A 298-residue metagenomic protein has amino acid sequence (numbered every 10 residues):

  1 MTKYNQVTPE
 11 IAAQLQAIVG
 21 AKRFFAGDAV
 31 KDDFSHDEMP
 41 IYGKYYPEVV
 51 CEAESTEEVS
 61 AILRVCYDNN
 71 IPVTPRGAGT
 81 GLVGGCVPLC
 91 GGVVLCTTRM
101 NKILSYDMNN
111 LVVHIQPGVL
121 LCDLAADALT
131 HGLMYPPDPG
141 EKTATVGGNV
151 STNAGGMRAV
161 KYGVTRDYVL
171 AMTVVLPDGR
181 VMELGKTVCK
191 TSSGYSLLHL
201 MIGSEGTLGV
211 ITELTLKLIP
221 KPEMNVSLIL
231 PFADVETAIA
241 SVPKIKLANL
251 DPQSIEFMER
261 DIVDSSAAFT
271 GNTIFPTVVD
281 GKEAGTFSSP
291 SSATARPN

Functional and structural regions predicted by a protein language model:
M1-R64, G81-L111, I262-T277: N-terminal flexible segment immediately upstream of the FAD-binding catalytic core in FAD-dependent oxidoreductases
T2-Q6, P231-E236, A293-T294: Short, surface-exposed ligand-recognition loops at beta-strand->loop->(often short) alpha-helix junctions that present
I11-L15, C66, S241-K246, N298: Short amphipathic alpha-helices in soluble, non-transmembrane regions that often serve as interface/regulatory elements
Y45-V73, V112, G156, R180 (+3 more regions): Soluble FAD-dependent oxygen oxidases
E58-A61, D123, T237-A240, A295-N298: Short, conserved charged micro-motifs
P75-G79, C86, T97, P117 (+1 more regions): Glycine-rich, histidine-containing beta strand-loop boundary motifs that form or position
K102-Y106, L111-E256: FAD-binding subdomain of flavoenzyme oxidoreductases
V279-N298: A conserved active-site cap/scaffold subdomain adjacent to cofactor or substrate pockets
